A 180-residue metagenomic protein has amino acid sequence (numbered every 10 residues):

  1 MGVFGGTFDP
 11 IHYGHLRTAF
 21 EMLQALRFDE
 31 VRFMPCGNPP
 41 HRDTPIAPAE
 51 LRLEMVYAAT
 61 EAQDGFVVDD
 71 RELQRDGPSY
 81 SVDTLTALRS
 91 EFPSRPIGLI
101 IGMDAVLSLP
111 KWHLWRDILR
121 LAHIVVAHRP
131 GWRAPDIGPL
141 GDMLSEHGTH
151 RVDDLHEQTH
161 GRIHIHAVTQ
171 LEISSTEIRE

Functional and structural regions predicted by a protein language model:
M1-E180: Nucleotidyltransferase catalytic core that binds NTPs
